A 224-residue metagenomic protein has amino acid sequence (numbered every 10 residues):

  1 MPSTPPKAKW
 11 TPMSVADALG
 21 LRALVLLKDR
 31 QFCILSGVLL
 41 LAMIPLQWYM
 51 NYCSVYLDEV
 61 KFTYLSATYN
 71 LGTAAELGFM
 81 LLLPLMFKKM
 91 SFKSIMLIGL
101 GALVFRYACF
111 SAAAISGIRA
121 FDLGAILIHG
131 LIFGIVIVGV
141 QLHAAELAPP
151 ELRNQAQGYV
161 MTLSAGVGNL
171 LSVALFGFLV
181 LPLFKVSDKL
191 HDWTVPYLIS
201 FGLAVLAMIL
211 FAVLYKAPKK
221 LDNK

Functional and structural regions predicted by a protein language model:
M1-P2, L198-K224: Multi-pass alpha-helical transporter architecture, strongest for 12-TM Major Facilitator/SLC carriers used
P2-S36: Juxtamembrane intracellular "pre-TM" segments in multi-pass secondary transporters
Q31-V60, Y64-N70: Helix-loop boundary and gating motifs at the non-cytosolic
F79-F92, V180-L181: Helix-to-loop junctions at the C-terminal end of transmembrane segments in multipass secondary transporters
A102-S116: C-terminal ends and interior cores of transmembrane alpha-helices in multi-pass membrane transporters/permeases
I135-P149: Intracellular juxtamembrane helix-capping segments at the cytosolic ends of symmetry-related transmembrane helices
E151-F184: A late C-terminal transmembrane helix in Major Facilitator Superfamily
F178-L206: A membrane-interface helix-boundary motif in multi-pass transporters
